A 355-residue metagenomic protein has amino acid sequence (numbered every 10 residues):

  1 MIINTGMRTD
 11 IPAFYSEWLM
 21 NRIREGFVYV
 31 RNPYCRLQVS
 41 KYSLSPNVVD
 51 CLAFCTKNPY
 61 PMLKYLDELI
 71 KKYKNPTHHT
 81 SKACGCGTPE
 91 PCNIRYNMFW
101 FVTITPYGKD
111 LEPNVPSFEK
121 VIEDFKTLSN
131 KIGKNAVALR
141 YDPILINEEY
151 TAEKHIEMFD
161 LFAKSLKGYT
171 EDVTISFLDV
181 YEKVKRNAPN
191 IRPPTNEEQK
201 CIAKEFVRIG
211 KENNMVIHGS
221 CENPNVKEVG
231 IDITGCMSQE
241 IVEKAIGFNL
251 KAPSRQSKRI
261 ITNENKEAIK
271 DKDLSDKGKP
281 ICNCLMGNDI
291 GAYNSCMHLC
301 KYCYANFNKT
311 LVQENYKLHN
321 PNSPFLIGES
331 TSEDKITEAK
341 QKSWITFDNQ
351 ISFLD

Functional and structural regions predicted by a protein language model:
M1-L111, F118, I122-K134, K309-D355: Conserved Radical SAM active-site core
R8-D10, C55-P59, T103-Y107, D142-I146 (+2 more regions): Active-site beta-loop-alpha junctions enriched in small/polar residues
C84-C86, S220-C221, C236, C282-C284 (+2 more regions): Disulfide-bonded cysteines in secreted/extracellular proteins and peptides
Y107-V115, P143-E153, N187-P194: Surface-exposed cleft-lining segments at the edges of enzyme active sites
K120-R186, K204-C221: Conserved C-terminal portion of the radical SAM core fold that forms the substrate/S-adenosylmethionine-binding
E198-N283: A C-terminal junction/extension of Radical SAM enzymes
P280, N288-F307: Local cysteine-cluster metal-coordination motifs and their immediate loop/turn environment, predominantly Fe-S cluster
